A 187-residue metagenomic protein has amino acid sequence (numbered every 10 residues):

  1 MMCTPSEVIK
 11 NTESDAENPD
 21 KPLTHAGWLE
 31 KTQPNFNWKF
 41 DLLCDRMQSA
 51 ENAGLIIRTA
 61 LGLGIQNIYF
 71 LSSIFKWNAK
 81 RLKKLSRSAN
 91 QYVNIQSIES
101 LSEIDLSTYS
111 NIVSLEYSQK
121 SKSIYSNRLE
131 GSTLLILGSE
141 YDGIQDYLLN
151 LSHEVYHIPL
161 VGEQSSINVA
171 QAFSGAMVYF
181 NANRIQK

Functional and structural regions predicted by a protein language model:
M1-D15: Short glycine- and acidic-rich boundary segments immediately preceding or forming the N-terminal edge of structured
C3-E7, D20-Y117, N181-A182: RNA substrate-binding interface of SAM-dependent RNA methyltransferases
E51, G143, I167: Residues that form or flank phosphate/diphosphate-binding pockets in enzymes that use nucleotide phosphates
N52, A60, I136, S152 (+1 more regions): Conserved RecA-like P-loop NTPase ATPase core
S73-F75, E140-D142, L160-Q164: Short, acidic/turn-prone active-site loops that include or flank metal/cofactor- and phosphate-binding residues
K80-K84, Y125-N127, V169: Short secondary-structure transition/capping segments
Y117-P159: Active-site/ligand-binding-proximal alpha/beta "capping" segment
D146-K187: Structured adenosyl-cofactor binding patch, chiefly the S-adenosyl-L-methionine
